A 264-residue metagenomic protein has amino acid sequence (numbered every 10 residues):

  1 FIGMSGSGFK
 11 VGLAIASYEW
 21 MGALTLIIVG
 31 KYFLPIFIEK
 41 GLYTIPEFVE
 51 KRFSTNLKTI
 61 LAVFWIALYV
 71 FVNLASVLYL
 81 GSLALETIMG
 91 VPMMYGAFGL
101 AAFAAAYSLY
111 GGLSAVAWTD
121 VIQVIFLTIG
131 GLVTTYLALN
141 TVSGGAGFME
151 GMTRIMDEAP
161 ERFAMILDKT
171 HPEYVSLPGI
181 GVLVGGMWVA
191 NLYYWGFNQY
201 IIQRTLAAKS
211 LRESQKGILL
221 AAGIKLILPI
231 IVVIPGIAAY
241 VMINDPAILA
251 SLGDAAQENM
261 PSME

Functional and structural regions predicted by a protein language model:
F1: Alpha-helical membrane segments and immediately flanking helix-loop junctions that form or couple to the substrate/ion
M4-Y110, Y194, Y200, T205-E264: Helix-loop-helix junctions that connect adjacent transmembrane helices in secondary transporters/permeases, recognized
N56, A117, G147, A159 (+6 more regions): Serine/threonine-rich low-complexity intrinsically disordered regions
V77-E86, I125-L127, G131-T135, R154-I166 (+2 more regions): Alpha-helical membrane-embedding segments and immediately adjacent membrane-interface amphipathic helices
T87-M89, Y136-N191: Helix-loop-helix junctions that connect adjacent transmembrane segments in multi-pass membrane transporters
P92-A159: Alpha-helical multi-pass transmembrane bundles of energy-transducing inner-membrane proteins
A117-D120, W188, W195: Hydrophobic transmembrane-helix microenvironments that flank and shape a buried ionizable site
F126, L137-A138, H171-Y174, T205-A207 (+2 more regions): A general structural signal for short secondary-structure junctions and capping/turn motifs
